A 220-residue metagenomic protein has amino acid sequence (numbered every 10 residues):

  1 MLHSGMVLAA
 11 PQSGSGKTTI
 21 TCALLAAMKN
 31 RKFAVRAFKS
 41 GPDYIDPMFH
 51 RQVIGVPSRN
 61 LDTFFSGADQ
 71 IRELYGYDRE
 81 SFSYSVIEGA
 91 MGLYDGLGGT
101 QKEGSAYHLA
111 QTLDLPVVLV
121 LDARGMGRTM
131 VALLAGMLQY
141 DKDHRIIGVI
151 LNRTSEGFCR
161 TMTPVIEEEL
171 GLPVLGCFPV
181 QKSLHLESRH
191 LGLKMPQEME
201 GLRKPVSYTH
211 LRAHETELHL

Functional and structural regions predicted by a protein language model:
L2-S15, T19, L25-L113, L121-G148 (+1 more regions): ATP-dependent carboxylate-amine ligase catalytic core
P11, D62, V118-L121, I147-T154 (+2 more regions): Flexible, glycine/proline-enriched loop segments at strand-loop-helix junctions that form or flank small-ligand binding
S66-D69, V180-L186: A short acidic, often aromatic-flanked loop/helix-cap motif at beta-alpha or helix-coil junctions that lines enzyme
Y75-G76, P164-V165, L184-M199: Short, surface-exposed amphipathic charged segments that create phosphate/polyanion-binding patches used for binding
L113-L115, D143-I147, L184-L193, K204-V206: Acidic/polar active-site rim loop that often engages polyanionic ligands
P116-L119, K142-S183: Conserved beta-strand/loop subsegment of P-loop NTPase cores
T209-T216: Conserved small/polar residues in nucleotide/adenosyl-binding loops
